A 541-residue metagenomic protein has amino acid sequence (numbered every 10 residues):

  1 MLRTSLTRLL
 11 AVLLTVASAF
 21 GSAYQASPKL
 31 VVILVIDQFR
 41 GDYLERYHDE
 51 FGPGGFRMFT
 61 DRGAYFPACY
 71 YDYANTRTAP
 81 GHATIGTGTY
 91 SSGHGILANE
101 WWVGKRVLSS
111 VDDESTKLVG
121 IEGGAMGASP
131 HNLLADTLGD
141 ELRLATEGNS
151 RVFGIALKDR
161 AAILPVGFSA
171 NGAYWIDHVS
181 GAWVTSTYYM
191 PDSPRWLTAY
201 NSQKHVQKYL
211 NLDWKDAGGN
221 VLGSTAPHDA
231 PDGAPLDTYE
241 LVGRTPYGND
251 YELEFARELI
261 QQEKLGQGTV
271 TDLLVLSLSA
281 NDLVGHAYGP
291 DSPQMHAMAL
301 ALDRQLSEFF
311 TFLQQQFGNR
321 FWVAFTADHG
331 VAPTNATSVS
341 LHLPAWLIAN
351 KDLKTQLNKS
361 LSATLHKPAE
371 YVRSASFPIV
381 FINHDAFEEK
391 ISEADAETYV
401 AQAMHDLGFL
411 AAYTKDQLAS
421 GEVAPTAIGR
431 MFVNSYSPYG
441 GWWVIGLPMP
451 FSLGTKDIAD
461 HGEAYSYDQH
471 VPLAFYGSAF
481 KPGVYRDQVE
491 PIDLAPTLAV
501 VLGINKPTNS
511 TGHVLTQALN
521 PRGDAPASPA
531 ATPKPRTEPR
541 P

Functional and structural regions predicted by a protein language model:
R8-A19: Bacterial N-terminal signal peptides
P28-R40, M58-F59, I85, L142 (+7 more regions): Beta-strand elements within well-structured catalytic alpha/beta cores of enzymes that handle phosphate/sulfate esters
L44-G93, R151-I155: Short, structured active-site-proximal loop/turn typified by the sulfatase FGly-forming signature C/S-X-P-X-R
F51, A68, N75, H94 (+11 more regions): Secreted, luminal/periplasmic, and some membrane-associated catalytic domains that remodel anionic oxygen-ester
N149-A156, A162-P165, N249-L283, I445-G446: Active-site regions of oxyanion-processing enzymes, predominantly non-cytosolic
I163-G172, D232-E240, R244, K264-L302 (+1 more regions): Active-site His/acidic residue clusters
Q203-E258, G266: Long, low-complexity, polar/charged, intrinsically disordered or flexibly structured peripheral segments
S340, I348-S392, D460-L502, T516-A525: Substrate-binding rim/cap in mid-to-C-terminal beta-strand-loop elements of soluble/periplasmic
